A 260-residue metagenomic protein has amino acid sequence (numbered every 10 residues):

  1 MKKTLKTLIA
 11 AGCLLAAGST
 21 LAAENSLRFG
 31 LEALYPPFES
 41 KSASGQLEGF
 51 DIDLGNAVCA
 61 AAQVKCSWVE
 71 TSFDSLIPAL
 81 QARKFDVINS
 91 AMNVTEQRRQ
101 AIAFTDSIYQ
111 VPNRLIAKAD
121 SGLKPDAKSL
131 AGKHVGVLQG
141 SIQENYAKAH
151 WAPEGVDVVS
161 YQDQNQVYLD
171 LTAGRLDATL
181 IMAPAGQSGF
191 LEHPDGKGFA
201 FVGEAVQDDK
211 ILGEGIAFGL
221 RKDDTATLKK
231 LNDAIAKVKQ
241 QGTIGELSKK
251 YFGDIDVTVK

Functional and structural regions predicted by a protein language model:
A17-S19: N-terminal signal peptide c-region/cleavage motif recognized by signal peptidases
A22-A91, Q100, Q241, Y251-D254: Extracytoplasmic small-molecule ligand-binding "clamshell" domains of the periplasmic binding protein/Venus flytrap
A33, Q110-A117, D195-N232, D254-K260: Periplasmic-binding protein-like
A33-P36, L47-A60, R114-Q164, A183-Q187: Bilobed "Venus flytrap"/periplasmic-binding protein-like clamshell domains and structurally analogous long
I52, W68-P78, G122-L123, V158-A173: Short helix-initiation/N-cap motifs at beta->coil->alpha
D53-A61, S121, K133-H134, Q139-S141 (+2 more regions): Extended ligand-binding regions for polar small-molecule ligands
N56, A60, K65-S129, G198 (+1 more regions): Acidic, polar ligand-binding/catalytic clefts
K65, I142-V158, K197-F201, N232-K260: Ligand-binding clefts/hinges and TM-proximal coupling segments of bilobed small-molecule sensing domains
